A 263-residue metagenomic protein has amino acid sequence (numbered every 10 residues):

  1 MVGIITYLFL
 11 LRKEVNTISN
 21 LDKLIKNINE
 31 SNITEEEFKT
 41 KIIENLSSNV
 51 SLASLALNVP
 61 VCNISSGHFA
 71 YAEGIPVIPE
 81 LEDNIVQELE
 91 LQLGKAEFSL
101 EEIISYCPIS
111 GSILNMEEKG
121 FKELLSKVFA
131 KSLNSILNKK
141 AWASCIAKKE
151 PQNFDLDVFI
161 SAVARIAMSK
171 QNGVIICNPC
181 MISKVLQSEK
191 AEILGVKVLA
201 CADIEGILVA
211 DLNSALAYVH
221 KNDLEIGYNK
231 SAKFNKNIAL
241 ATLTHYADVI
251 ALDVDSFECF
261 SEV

Functional and structural regions predicted by a protein language model:
M1-V50, S54-L55, A141, I146-P151 (+1 more regions): Intrinsically disordered, low-complexity terminal tails
N29-S105: Assembly/oligomerization interface modules of large self-assembling protein complexes
F38, E82-V86, E123-V128, A191 (+1 more regions): Short, polar loop/linker segments at the starts of domains and inter-domain junctions
F38-S48, F121-I136, L212-G227, A247: Short, Φ-rich (hydrophobic/aromatic) sequence segments
E73, G111-I113, P179, H245: Short, flexible loop/turn elements at secondary-structure junctions
V77-E80, P108, M116-E118, K184-L186 (+1 more regions): Short helix/loop capping segments that flank catalytic or ligand/cofactor-binding pockets
V86-E88, L93-K170, C259-V263: Alpha-helical scaffold segments that mediate packing/assembly in large oligomeric complexes
A147-V263: Extended oligomerization regions of viral-like shell subunits
